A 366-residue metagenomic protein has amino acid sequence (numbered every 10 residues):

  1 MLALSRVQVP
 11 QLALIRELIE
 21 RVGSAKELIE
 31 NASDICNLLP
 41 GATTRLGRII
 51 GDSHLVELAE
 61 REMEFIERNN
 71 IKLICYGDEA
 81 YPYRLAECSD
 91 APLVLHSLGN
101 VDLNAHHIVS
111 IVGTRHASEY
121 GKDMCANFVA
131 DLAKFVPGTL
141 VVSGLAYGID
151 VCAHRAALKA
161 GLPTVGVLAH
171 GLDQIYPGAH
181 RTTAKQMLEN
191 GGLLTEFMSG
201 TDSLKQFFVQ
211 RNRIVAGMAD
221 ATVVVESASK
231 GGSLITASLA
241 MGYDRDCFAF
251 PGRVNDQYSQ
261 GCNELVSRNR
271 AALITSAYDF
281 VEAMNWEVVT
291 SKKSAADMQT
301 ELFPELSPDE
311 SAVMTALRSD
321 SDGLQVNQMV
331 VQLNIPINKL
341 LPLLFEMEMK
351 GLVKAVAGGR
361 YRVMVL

Functional and structural regions predicted by a protein language model:
M1-A80, L265, V326, K350-G359 (+1 more regions): Short, small/acidic-rich helices and loops at N termini and domain boundaries of DNA replication/processing enzymes
N69, C75-L366: Glycine-biased, small-residue-rich flexible motifs in mid-sequence functional cores and linkers
